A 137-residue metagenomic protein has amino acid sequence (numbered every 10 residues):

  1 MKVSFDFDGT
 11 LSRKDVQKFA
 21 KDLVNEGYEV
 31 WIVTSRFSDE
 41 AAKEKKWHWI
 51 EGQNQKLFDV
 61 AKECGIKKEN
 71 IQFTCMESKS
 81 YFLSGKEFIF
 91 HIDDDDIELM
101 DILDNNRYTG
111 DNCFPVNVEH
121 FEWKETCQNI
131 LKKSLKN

Functional and structural regions predicted by a protein language model:
M1-E77: Alpha-helical substrate-recognition element adjacent to the catalytic core
D15-L23, F82-K86, D101-N106: A short acidic, amphipathic alpha-helical/loop segment
F19-A20, L57, S78-L83, T126-S134: Generic hydrophobic alpha-helical segments
E26, C64-K67, E87, N105-T109: Short, structured coil segments at secondary-structure junctions
I32, I89-D93, P115: Short, hydrophobic beta-strand segments that form beta-sheet elements in well-ordered domains
E44-W47, E77-Y81, G85-K86, G110-N117 (+1 more regions): Noncatalytic linker/hinge segments flanking ATPase motor cores
I71, S78-I97, I102: Conserved Lys-Pro-Asp/Glu-containing loop-to-beta segment of HAD-superfamily phosphomonoesterases, centered on
D95-N137: Asp-based, Mg2+/Mn2+-dependent phosphohydrolase catalytic module
